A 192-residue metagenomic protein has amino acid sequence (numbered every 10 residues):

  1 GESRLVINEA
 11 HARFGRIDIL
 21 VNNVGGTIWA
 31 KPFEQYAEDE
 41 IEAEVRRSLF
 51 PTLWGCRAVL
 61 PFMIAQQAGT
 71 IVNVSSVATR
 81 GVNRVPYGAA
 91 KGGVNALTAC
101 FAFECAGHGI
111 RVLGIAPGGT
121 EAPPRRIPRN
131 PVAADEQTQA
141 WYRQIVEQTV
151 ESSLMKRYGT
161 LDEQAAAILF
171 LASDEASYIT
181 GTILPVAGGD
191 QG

Functional and structural regions predicted by a protein language model:
R4, T27-E42, N83-P86, R125-R126 (+3 more regions): Conserved mid-core segment of classical short-chain dehydrogenase/reductases
R16-I17, M63-S75, G107-R111, T182: Active-site loop of short-chain dehydrogenase/reductase
D18, E34-L53, A68, V72 (+2 more regions): Catalytic Tyr-X3-Lys loop
T27-A30, I168-L169, T180-G192: Short C-terminal tail/terminal secondary-structure segment of NAD(P)H-dependent dehydrogenase/reductase domains
C56, A90: Active-site helix of classical SDR
P61, F103-G107, S177: Alpha-helical segment proximal to the catalytic Tyr-Lys
G107, G119-S152: A glycine/serine/threonine-rich, flexible loop-to-helix segment that serves as the NAD(P) cofactor-binding "lid"
S153-Q164, E175: A conserved structural motif in NAD(P)-dependent oxidoreductases
